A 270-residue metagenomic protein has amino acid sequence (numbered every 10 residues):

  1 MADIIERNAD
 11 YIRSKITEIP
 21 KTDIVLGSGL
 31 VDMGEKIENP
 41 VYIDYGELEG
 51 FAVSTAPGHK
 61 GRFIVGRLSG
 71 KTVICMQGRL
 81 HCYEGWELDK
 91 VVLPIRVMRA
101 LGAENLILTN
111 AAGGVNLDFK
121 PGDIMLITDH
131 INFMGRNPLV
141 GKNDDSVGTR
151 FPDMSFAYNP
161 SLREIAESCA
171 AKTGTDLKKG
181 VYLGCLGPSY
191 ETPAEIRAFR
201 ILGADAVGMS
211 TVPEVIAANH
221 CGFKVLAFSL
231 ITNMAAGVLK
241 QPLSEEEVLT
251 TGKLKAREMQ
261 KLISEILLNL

Functional and structural regions predicted by a protein language model:
M1-M154: Metabolite-binding pocket within alpha/beta catalytic cores that recognizes anionic/polar moieties
Y11, K15, S161, I165-D176 (+1 more regions): Generic non-transmembrane alpha-helical segments
R99-G102, R200, N219: Non-catalytic positions within long, well-ordered alpha-helices that form the structural scaffold/packing of enzyme
E104-N105, D205, K224: Short acidic/polar active-site loop segments enriched in Thr and Asp
N143-Y182: Metal-dependent peptidase/peptidase-like ectodomains
C169-D205: Active-site/ligand-binding-proximal alpha/beta "capping" segment
M209-E247: Zn-dependent metallopeptidase/amidohydrolase metal-coordination segment
A236-L270: His/Asp/Glu-rich mid-to-C-terminal helical/loop segments that flank catalytic regions of hydrolases
